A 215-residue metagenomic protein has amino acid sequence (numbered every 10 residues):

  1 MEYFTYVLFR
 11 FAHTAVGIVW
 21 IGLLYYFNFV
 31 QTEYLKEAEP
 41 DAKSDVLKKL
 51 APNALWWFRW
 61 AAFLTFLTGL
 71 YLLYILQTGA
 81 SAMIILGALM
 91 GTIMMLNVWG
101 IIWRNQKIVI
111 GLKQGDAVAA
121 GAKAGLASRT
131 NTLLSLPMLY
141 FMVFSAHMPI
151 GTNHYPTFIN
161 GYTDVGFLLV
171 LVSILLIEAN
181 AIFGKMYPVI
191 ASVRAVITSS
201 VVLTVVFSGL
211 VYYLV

Functional and structural regions predicted by a protein language model:
M1-V215: Polytopic transmembrane helical bundles with strong interfacial aromatic enrichment
